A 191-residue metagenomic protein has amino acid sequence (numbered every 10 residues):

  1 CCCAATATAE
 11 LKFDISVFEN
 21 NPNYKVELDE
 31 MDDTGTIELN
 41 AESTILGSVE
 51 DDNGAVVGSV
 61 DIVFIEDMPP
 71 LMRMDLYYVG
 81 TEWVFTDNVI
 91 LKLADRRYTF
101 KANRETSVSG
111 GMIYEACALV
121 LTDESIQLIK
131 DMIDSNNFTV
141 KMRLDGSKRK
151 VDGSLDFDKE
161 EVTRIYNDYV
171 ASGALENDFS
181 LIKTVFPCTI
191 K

Functional and structural regions predicted by a protein language model:
C1-A7: Hydrophobic h-region of N-terminal signal peptides that target proteins for export in Gram-negative bacteria
A7-K191: A generic "folded-domain core" signal
